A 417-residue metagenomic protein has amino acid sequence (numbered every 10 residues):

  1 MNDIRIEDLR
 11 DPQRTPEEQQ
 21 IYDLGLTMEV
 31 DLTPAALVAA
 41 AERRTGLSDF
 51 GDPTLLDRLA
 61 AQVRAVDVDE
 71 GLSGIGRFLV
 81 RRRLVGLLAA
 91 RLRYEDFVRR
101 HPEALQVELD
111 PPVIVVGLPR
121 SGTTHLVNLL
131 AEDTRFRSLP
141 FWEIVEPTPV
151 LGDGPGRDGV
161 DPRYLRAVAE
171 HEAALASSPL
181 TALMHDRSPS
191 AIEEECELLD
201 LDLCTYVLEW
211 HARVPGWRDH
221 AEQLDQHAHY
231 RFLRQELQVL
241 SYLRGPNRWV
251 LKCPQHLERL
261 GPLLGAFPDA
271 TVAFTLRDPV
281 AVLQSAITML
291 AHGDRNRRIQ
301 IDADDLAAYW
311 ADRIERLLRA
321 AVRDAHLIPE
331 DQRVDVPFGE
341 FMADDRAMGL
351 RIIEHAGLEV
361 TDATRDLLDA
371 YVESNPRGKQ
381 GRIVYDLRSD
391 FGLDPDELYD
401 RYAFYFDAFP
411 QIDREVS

Functional and structural regions predicted by a protein language model:
M1-D96, P215-Y230, L237, S241-R244 (+2 more regions): PAPS-dependent sulfotransferases, especially Golgi type II membrane carbohydrate sulfotransferases
D96-Q106: Pre-Walker A adenine-sensing motif
L105-V113, N247: A short, charged/proline- and glycine-enriched loop that marks the coil->beta-strand transition at the N-terminal
I114-T134: Glycine-rich phosphate-binding P-loop
V116-L118, V250-P254, L276, F338: Short His-Asn-centered micro-motif
E132-W142: Post-Walker A helix-loop "phosphate-sensing" segment adjacent to the P-loop in P-loop NTPases
V145-W249: PAPS-dependent sulfation machinery
K252, L263-T288: Conserved phosphate-donor/acceptor-positioning beta-strand/loop module used by diverse small-molecule
